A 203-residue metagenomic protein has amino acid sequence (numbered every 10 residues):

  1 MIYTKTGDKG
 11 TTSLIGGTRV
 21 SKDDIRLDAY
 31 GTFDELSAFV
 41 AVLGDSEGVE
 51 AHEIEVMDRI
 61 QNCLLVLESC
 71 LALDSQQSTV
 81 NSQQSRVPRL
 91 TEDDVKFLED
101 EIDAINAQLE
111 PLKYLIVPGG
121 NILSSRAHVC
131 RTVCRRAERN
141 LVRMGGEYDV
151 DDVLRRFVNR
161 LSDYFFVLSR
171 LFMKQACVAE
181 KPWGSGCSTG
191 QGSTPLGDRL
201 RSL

Functional and structural regions predicted by a protein language model:
M1-L203: Phosphate/pyrophosphate-binding loop motifs in nucleotide- or prenyl diphosphate-using proteins
